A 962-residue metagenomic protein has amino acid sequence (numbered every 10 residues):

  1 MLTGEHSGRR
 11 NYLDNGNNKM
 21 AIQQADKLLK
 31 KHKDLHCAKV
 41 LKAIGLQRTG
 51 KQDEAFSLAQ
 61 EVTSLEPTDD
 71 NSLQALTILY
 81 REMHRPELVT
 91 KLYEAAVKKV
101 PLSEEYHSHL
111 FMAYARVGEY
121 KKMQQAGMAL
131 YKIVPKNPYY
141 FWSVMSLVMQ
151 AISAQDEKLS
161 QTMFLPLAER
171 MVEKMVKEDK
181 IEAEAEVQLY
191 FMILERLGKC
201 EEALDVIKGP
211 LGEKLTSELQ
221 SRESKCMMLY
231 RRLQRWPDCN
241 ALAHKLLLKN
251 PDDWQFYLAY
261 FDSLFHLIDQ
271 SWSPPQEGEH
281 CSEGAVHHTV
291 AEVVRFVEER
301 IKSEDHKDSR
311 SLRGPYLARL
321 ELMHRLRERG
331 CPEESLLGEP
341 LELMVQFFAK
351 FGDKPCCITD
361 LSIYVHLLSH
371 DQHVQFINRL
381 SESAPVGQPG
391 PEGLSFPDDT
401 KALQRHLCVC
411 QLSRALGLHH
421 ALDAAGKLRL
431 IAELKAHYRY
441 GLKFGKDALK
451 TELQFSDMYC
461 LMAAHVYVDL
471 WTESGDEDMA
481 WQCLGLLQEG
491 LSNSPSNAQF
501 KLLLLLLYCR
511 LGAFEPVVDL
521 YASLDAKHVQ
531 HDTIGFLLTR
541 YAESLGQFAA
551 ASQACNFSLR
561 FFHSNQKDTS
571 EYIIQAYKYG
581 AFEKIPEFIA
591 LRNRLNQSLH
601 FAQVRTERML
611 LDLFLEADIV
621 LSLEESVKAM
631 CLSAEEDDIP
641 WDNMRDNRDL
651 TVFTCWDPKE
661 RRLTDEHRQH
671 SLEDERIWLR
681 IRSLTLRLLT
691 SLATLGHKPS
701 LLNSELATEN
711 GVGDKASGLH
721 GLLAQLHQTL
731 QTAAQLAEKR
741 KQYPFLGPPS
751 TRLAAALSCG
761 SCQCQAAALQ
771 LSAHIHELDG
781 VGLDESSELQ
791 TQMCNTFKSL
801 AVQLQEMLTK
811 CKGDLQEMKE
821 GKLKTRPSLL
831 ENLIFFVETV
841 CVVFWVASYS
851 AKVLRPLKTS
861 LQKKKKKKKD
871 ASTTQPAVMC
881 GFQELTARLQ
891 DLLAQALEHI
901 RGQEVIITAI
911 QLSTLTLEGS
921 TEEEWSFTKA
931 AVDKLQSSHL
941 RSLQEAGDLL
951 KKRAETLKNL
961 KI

Functional and structural regions predicted by a protein language model:
G8, K42, A75-L76, H109-L110 (+9 more regions): Structural register within alpha-helical repeat arrays
Y12, L46, Y80, Y114 (+7 more regions): Residue at a conserved register position within TPR or TPR-like alpha-solenoid repeats
D26-D34, Q60-T68, E94-L102, M128-N137 (+10 more regions): Solenoid-like repeat scaffolds
A38, S72, Y106, Y139-Y140 (+6 more regions): TPR alpha-solenoid repeat register
Y190-D399, L663, D674, L679-I681 (+9 more regions): Non-catalytic protein-protein interaction scaffold segments in large eukaryotic complex-forming proteins
A551-N710: Extended alpha-helical scaffolding regions
